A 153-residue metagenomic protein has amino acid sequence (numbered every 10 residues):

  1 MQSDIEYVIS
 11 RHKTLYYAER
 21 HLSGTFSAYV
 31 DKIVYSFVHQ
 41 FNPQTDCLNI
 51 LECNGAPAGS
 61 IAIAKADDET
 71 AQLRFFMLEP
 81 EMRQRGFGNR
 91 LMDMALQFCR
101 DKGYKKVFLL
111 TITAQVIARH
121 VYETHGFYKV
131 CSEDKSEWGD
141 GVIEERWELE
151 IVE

Functional and structural regions predicted by a protein language model:
M1, K105-E153: C-terminal "cap" of GNAT-fold acetyltransferases
M1-E81, N89-M94, F98, K102 (+2 more regions): Acetyl-CoA-dependent GNAT
